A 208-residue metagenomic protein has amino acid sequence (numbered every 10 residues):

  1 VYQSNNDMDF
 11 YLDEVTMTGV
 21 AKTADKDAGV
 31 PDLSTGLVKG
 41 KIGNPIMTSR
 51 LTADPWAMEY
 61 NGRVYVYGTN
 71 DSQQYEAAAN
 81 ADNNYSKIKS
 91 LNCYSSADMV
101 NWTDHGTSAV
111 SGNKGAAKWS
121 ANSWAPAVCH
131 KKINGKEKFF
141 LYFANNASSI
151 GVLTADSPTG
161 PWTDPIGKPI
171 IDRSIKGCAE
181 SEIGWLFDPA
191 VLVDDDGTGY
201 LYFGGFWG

Functional and structural regions predicted by a protein language model:
V1-Y2, S86: Generic hydrophobic alpha-helical membrane-segment signal
Y2-V20: Extracellular carbohydrate recognition
K22-G208: Carbohydrate-active catalytic/glycan-binding domains of CAZyme proteins, especially the secreted or lumenal ectodomains
